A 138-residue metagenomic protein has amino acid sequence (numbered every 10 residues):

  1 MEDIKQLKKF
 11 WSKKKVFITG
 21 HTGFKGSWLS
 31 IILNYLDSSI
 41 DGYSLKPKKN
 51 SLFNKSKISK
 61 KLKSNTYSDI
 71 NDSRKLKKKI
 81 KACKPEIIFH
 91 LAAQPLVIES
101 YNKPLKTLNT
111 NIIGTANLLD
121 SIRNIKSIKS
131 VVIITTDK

Functional and structural regions predicted by a protein language model:
M1-K138: N-terminal Rossmann-like NAD(P)+-binding domain of SDR-like oxidoreductases, especially those catalyzing
